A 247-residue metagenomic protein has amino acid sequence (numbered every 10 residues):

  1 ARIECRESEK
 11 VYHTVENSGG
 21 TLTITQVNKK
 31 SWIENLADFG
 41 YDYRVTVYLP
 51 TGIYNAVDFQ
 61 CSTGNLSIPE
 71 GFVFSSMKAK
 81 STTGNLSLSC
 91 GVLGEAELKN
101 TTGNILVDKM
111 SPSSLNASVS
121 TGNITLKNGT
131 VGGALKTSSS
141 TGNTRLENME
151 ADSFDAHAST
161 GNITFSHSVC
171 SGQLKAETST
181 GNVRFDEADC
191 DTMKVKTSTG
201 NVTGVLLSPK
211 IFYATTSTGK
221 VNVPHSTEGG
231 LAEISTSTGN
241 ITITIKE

Functional and structural regions predicted by a protein language model:
A1-S81, S87-N100, N104-V119, N123-S139 (+7 more regions): Acidic (Asp/Glu) and glycine-rich low-complexity loops/linkers that are typically intrinsically disordered
F165, F185-D186: Structural signature of tandem-repeat unit edges
